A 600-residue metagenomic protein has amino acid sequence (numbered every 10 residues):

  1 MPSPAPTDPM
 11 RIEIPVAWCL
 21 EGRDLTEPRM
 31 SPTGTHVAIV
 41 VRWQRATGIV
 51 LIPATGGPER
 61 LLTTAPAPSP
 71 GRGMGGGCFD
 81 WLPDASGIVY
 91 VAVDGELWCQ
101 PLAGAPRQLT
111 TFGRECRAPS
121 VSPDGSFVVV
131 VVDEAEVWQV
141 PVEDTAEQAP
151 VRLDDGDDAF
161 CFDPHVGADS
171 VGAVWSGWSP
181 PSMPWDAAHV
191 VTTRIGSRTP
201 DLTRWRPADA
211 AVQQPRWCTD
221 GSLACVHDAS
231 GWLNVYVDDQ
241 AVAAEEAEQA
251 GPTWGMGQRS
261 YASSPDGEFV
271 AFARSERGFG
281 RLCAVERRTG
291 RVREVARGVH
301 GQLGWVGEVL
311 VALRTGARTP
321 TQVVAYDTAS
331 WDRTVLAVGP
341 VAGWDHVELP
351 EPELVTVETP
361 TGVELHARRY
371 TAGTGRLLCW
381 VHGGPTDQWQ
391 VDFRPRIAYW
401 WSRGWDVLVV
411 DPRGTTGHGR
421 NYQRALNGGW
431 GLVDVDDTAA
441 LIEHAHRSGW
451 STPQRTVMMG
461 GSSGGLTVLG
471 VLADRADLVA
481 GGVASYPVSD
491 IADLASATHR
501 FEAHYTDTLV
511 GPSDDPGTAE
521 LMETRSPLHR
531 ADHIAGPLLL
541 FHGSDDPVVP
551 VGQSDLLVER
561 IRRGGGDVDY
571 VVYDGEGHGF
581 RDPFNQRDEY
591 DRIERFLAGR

Functional and structural regions predicted by a protein language model:
P4-R23: A short helix->beta-strand "capping" segment at the edge of beta-propeller domains
E21-V37, P66-I88, G113-F127, D157-S176 (+7 more regions): Conserved beta-propeller blade repeats
T26-R29, T47-I49, R117, V131 (+9 more regions): Non-catalytic accessory segments flanking enzyme active sites
V40-V50, A67-G73, V89-W98, T111-C116 (+10 more regions): A flexible loop/linker signature enriched in serine peptidases of the S9 family
P53-G56, P101-G104, P141-A146, I195-R198 (+3 more regions): Short loop/turn segments that connect beta-strands within beta-propeller blades
E59-T64, R107-T111, Q148-D154, P200-W205 (+3 more regions): Beta-propeller fold detector
G339-S448, T452-Q454, G461, S496: Cap/lid segment of the alpha/beta-hydrolase catalytic domain
P412-R600: Active-site-proximal cap/loop segments of hydrolase catalytic domains
